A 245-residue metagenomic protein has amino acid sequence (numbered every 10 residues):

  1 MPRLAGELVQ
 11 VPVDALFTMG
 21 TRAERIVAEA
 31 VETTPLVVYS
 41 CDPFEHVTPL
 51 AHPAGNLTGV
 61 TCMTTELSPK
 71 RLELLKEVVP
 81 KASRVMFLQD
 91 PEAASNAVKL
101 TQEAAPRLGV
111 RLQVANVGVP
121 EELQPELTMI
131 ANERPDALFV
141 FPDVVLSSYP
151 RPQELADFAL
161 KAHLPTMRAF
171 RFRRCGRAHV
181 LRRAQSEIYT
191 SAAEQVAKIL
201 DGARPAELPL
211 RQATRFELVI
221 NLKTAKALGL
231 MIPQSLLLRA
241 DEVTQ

Functional and structural regions predicted by a protein language model:
M1-Q245: Short hydrophobic alpha-helices and adjacent helix-cap/hinge residues
